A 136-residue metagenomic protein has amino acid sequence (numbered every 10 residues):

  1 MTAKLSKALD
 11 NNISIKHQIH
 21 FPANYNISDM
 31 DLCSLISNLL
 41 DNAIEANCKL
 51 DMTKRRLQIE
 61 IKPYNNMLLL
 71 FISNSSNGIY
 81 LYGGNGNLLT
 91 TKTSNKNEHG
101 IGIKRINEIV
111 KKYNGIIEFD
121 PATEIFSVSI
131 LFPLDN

Functional and structural regions predicted by a protein language model:
M1-N11: Short beta-to-alpha transition helix within the HATPase_c
A8, I44-M52: A short, flexible helix-to-loop-to-beta junction within the catalytic ATP-binding CA
I15-L35: Conserved short strand/loop->alpha-helix "switch" segment adjacent to the catalytic nucleotide/phosphoryl-transfer site
K54-N66: Short beta-strand/loop element within the Bergerat-fold HATPase_c
N66-G100: Glycine-rich/acidic phosphate-handling loop/turn and adjacent ATP-lid/helix of nucleotide-binding kinase/ATPase domains
G78, A122-S129: Glycine-rich nucleotide-binding loop
